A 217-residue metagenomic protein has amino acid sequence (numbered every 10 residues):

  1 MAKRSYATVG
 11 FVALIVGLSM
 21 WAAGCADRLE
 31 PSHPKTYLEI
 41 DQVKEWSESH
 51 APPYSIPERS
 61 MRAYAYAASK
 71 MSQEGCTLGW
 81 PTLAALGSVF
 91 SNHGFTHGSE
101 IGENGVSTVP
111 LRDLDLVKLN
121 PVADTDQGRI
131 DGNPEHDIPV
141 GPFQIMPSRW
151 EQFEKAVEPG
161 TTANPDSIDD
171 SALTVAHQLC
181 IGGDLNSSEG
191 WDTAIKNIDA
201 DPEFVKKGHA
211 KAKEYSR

Functional and structural regions predicted by a protein language model:
K3-K70: N-terminal export signals and maturation junctions of secreted/periplasmic proteins
S47-R217: Catalytic glycan-binding domains that act on GlcNAc-containing polysaccharides
